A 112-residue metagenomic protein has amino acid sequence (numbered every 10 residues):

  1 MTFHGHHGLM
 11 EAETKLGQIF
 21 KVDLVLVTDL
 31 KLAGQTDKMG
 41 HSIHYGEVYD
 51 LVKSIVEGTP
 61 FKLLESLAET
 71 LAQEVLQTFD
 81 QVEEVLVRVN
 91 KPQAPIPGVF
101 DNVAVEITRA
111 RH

Functional and structural regions predicted by a protein language model:
M1-H112: N-terminal, polar/charged subdomain of small-to-medium soluble alpha/beta proteins
